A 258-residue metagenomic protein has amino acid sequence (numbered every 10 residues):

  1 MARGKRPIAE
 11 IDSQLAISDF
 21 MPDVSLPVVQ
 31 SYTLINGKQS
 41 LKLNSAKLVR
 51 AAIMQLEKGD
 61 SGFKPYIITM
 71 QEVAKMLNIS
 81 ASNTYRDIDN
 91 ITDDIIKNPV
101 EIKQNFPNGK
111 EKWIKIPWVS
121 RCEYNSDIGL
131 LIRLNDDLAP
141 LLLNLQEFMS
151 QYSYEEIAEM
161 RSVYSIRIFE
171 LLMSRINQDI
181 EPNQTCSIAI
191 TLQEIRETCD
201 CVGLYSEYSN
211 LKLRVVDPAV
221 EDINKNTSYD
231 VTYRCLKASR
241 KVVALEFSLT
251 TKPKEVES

Functional and structural regions predicted by a protein language model:
A2-S258: Charged, alpha-helix-forming regions
